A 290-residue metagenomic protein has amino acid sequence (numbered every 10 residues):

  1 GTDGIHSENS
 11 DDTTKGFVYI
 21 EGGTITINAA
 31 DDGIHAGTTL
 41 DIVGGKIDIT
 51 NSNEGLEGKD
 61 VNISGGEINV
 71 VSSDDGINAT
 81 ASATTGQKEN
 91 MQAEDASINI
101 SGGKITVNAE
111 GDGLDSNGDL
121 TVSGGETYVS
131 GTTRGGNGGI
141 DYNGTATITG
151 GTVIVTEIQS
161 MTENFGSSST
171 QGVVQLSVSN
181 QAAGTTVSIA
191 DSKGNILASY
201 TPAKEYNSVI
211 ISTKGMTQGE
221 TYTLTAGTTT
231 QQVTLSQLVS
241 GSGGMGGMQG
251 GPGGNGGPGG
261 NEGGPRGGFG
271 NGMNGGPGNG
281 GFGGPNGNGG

Functional and structural regions predicted by a protein language model:
G1-G290: A composition-driven surface/loop motif
